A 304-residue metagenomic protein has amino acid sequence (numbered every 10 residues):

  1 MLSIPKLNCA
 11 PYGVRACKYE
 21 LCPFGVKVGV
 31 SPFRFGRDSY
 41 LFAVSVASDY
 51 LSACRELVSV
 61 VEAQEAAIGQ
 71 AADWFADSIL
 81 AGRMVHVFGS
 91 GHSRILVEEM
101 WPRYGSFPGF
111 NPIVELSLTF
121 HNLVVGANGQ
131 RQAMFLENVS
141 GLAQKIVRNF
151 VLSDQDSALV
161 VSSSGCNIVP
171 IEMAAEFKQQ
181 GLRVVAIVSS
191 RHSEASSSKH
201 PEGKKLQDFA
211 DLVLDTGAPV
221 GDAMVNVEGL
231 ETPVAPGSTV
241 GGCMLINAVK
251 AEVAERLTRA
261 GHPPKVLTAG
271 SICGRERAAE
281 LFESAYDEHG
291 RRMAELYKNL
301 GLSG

Functional and structural regions predicted by a protein language model:
M1-P11: Extreme N-terminal basic, low-complexity initiation segments that serve as generic localization/processing leaders
K6, A16, V28-P32: Intrinsic disorder/low-complexity segments, especially N-terminal tails and targeting/processing regions
K27, D38-G304: Conserved N-terminal alpha-helical segment that immediately precedes and caps sugar-phosphate-binding
